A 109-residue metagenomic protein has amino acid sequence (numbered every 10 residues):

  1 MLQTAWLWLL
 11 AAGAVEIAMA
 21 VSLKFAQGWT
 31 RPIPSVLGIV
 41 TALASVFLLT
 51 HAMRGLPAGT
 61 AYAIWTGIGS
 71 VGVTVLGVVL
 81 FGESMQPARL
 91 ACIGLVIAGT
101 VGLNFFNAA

Functional and structural regions predicted by a protein language model:
M1-A109: Polytopic alpha-helical membrane proteins, predominantly small-molecule transporters/carriers
